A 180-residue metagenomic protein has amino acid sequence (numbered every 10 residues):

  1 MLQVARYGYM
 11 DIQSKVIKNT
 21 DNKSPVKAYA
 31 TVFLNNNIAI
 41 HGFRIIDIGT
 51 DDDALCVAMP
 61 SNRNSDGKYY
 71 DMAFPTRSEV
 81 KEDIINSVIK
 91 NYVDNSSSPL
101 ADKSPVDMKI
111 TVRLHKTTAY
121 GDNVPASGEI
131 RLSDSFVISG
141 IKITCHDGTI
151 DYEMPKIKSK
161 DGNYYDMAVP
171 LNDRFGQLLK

Functional and structural regions predicted by a protein language model:
L2-K180: Single-stranded nucleic acid-binding surfaces, predominantly the OB-fold ssDNA-binding core
